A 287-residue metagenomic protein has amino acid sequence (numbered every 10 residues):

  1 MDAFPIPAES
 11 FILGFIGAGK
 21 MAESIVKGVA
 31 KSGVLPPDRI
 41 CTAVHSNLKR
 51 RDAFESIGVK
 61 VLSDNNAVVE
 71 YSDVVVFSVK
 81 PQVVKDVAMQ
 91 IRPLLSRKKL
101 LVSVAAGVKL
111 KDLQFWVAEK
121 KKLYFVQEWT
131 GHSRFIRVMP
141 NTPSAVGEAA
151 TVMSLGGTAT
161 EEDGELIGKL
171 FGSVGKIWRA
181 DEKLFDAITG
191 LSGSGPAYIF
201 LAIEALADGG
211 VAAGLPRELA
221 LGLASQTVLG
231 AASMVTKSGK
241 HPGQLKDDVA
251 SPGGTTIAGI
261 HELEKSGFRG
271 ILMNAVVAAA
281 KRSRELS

Functional and structural regions predicted by a protein language model:
M1-Y71, E148-A149, V211-A213: NAD(P)+-binding Rossmann beta1-loop-alpha1 motif at the extreme N-terminus of oxidoreductases
D2-E9, S225-S287: NAD(P)-dependent Rossmann-like dehydrogenase/reductase catalytic/cofactor-binding core
F11, F135-I136, F185-G190, P242-D247: Short pre-catalytic strand/loop immediately N-terminal to key active-site residues, enriched for Gly-Thr
P36-I40, R97-K99, R134, E218: Short acidic capping loops at alpha-helix termini that bridge into adjacent secondary structure
I40, V68, V84, P216-L223 (+2 more regions): Small-residue helix-packing motif on alpha-helices
I57, N65-F77, P81-M153: Rossmann-like NAD(P)(H) cofactor-binding subdomain of soluble oxidoreductases
D112, W116-R134, A150-A187, F200-K237 (+1 more regions): Internal alpha-helical scaffold of NAD(P)-dependent oxidoreductase catalytic cores
